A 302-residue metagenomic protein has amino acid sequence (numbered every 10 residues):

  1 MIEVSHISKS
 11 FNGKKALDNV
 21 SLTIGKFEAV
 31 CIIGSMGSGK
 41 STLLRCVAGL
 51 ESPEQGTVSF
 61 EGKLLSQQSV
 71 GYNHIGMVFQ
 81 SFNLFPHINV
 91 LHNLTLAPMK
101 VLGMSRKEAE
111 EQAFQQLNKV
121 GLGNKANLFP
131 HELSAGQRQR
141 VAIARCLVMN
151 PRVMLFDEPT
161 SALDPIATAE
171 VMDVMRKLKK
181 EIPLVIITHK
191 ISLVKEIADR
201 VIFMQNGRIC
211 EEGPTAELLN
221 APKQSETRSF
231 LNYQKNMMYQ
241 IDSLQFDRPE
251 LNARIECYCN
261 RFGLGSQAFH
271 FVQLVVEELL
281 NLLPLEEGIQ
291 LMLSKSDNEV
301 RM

Functional and structural regions predicted by a protein language model:
A48: Helix-to-loop junction immediately C-terminal to a conserved catalytic motif
G56-S66: Conserved ABC transporter NBD signature motif
L64-G76, R106-K107: ABC ATPase NBD coupling module
R106-K125: Conserved ABC ATPase "signature" region
F129-L133, Q137: Conserved ABC ATPase signature
V148-R152, E181: A short, proline-enriched helix->beta-strand linker immediately N-terminal to the Walker B motif in ABC-type P-loop
